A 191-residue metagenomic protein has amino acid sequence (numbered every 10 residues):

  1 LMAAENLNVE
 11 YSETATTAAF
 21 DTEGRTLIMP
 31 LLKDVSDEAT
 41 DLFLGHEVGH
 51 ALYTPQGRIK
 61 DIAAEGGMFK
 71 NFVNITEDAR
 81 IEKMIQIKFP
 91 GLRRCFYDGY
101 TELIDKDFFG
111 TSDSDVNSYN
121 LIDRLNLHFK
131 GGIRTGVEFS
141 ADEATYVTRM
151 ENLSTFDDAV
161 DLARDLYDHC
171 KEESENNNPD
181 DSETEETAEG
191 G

Functional and structural regions predicted by a protein language model:
L1-G191: Short, functionally important secondary-structure microenvironments
